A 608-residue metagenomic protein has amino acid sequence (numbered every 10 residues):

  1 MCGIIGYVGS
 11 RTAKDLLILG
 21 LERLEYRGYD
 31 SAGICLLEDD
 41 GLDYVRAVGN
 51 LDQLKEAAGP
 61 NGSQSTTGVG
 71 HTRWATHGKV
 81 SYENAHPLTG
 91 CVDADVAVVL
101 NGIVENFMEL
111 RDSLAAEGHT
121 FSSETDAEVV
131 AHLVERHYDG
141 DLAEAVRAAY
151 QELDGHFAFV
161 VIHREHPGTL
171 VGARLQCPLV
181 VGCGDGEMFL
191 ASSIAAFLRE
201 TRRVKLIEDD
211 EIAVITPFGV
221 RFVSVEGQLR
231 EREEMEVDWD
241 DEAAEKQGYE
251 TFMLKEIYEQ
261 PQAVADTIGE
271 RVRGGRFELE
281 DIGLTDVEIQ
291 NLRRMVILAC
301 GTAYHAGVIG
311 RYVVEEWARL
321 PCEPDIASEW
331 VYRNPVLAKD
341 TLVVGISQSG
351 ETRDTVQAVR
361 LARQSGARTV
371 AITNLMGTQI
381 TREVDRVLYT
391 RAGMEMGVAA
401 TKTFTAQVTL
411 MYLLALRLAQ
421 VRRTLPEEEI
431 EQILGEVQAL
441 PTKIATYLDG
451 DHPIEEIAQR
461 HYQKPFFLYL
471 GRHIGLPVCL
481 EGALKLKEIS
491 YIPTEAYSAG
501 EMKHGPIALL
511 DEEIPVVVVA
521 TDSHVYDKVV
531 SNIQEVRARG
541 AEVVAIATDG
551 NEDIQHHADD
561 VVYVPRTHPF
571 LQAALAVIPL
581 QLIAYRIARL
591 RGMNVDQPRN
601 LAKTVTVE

Functional and structural regions predicted by a protein language model:
M1-T251, E259-V296, Y332, E427 (+3 more regions): Conserved short alpha-helical segments that host acidic/polar catalytic motifs at enzyme active sites
T66, G70-E83, L88, R273-D286 (+3 more regions): Glycine-rich oxoanion-binding loops at beta->alpha junctions
P87-L88, V171-G172, V204-K205, I212-V214 (+12 more regions): Replace "in large, NTP-powered and nucleic-acid-processing enzymes" with "in large, NTP-powered factors and other
V180-K205, S328-R363, E501-R537, T567-Q581 (+1 more regions): Glycine-rich, anion-gripping cofactor-binding loops and their flanking helix/strand elements in enzyme active sites
G227, E542, Q555-H557, T567-E608: Generic C-terminus detector
Q260-V264, I268-V296, R386-P515, A588-E608: Active-site phosphate/pyrophosphate-binding segments
Q290-A439, T521-H524, K528-V562, I583: Glycine-rich phosphate-binding loops that contact phosphosugars or nucleotide phosphates
